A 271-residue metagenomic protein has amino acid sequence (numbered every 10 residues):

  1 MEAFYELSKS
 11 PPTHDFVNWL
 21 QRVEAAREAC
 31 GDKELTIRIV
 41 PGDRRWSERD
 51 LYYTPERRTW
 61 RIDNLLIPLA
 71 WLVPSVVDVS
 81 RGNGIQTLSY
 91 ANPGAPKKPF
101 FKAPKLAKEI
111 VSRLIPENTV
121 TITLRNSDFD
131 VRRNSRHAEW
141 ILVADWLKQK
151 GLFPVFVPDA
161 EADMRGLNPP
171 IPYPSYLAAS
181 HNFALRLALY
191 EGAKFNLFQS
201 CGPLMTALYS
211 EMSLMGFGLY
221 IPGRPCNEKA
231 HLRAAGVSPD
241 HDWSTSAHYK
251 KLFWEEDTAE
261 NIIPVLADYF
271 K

Functional and structural regions predicted by a protein language model:
M1-K105: Secretory-pathway glycan-assembly enzymes, especially type II membrane glycosyltransferases that use nucleotide-sugar
R22, A188-L189, T206-Y209: Hydrophobic/aromatic ligand-binding patch that stacks against planar heteroaromatic rings of cofactors or nucleotides
V40, V157, Q199, M215-Y220: Generic beta-sheet signal
D43-R45, R125-F129, E161-D163, G202-L204 (+1 more regions): Short, solvent-exposed loop/turn segments at secondary-structure junctions
Y53-E56, G151, A193, S210: Short, well-ordered alpha-helix to beta-strand connector turns
V120-D128, H137-F183: Catalytic donor nucleotide-activated moiety binding site of glycosyltransferases and closely related
E191-L197: Acidic donor-binding loop of glycosyltransferase active sites
M205-K271: Nucleotide-sugar donor-binding patch of glycosyltransferase catalytic domains
